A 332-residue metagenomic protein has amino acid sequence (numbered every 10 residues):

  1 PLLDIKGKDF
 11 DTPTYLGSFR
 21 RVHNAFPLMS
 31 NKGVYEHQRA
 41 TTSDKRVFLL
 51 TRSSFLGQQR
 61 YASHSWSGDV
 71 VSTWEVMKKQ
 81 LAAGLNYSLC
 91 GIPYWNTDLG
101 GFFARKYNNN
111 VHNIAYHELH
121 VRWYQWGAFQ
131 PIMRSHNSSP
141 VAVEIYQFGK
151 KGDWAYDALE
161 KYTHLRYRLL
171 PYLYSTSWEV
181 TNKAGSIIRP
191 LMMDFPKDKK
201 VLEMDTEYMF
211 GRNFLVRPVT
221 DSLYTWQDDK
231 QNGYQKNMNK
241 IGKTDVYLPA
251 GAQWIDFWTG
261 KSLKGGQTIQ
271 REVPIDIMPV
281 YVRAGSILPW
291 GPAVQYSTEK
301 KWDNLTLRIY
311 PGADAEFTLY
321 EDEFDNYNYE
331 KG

Functional and structural regions predicted by a protein language model:
P1-M278, V282-R283, G291, E321-E330: Catalytic-domain carbohydrate-binding cleft regions of carbohydrate-active enzymes
P289-G332: Edge strands and adjacent loops of beta-rich recognition modules
